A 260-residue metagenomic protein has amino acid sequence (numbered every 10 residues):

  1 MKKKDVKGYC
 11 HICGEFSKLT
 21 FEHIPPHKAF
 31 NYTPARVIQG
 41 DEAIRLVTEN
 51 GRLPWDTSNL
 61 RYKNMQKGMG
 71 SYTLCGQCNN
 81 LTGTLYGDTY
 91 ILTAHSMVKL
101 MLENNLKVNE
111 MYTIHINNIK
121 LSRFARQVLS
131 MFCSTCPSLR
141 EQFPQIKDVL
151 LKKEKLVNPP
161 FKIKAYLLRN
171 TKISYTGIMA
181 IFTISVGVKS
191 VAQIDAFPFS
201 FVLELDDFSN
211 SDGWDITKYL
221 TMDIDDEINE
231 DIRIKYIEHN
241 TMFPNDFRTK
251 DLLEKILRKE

Functional and structural regions predicted by a protein language model:
M1-N79, T84: An N-terminal structural lobe/cap that precedes and organizes the functional/catalytic core across diverse proteins
K7, H11, I114-H115, A180-I181 (+1 more regions): Intrinsically disordered, low-complexity boundary segments flanking structured domains
T33-P34, C78, T82, Y86 (+5 more regions): Generic structural signal of hydrophobic/aromatic residues within well-ordered alpha-helices of folded domains
Q39-D41, A94-S96, T221-I224: Short, low-complexity, polar/charged sequence segments that are solvent-exposed and flexible
R45-L46, K99-L102, D226-N229: Glycine-rich loops and low-complexity Gly/Arg-rich segments that provide flexible linkers or classic glycine-based
V47-T48, W55-D56, N109-I114, N229-F243: Low-complexity, flexible helical/coil segments
D56-L139: Catalytic cores of phosphodiester-bond-cleaving enzymes
S134-E260: C-terminal, charged low-complexity interaction regions
